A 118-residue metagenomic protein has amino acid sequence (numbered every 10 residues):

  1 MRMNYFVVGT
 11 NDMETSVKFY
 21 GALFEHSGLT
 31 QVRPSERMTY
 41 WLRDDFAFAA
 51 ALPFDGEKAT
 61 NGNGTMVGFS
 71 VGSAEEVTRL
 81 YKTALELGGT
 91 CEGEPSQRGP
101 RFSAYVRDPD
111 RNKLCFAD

Functional and structural regions predicted by a protein language model:
M1-M3, D118: Absolute protein N-terminus
M3-N11, A59-T83, F102-R107: Vicinal oxygen chelate
N4, S35-R37, C91, F102: Residue-level marker for the onset of beta-strands and adjacent loop->beta junctions in well-ordered domains
V7-F48: Core segments of cupin and vicinal oxygen chelate
T15-K18, A22-E25, E75-E86: Replace "anionic and nucleotidyl ligands
S27, Y81-D118: Vicinal oxygen chelate
Y40, G56-A59: Short secondary-structure boundary/capping segments
F48-F54: Conserved, structured core segments of small domains
